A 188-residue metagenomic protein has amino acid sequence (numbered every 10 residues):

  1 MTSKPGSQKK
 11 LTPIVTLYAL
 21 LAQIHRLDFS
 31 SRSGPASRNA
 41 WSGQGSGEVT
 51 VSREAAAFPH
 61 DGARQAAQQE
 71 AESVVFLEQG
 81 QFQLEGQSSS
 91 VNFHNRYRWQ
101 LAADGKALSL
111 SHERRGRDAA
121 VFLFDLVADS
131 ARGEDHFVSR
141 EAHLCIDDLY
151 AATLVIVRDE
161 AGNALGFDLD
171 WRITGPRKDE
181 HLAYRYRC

Functional and structural regions predicted by a protein language model:
T2-R187: Soluble ligand-binding/transfer domains with enclosed cavities or grooves
